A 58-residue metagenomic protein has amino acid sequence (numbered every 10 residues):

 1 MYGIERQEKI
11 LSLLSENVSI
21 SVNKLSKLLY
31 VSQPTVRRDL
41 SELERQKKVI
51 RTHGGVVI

Functional and structural regions predicted by a protein language model:
Y2-P34, R38-I58: HTH-adjacent hinge/linker in prokaryotic transcriptional regulators
